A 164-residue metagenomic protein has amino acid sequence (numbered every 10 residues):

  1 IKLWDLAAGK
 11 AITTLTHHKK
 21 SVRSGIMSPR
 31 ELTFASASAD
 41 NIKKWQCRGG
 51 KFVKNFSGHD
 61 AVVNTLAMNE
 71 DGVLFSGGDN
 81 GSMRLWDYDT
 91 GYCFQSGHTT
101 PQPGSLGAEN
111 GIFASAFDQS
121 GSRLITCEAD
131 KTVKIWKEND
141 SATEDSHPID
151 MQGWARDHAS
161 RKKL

Functional and structural regions predicted by a protein language model:
I1-D5, G25, I42-Q46, L66 (+3 more regions): WD40-repeat beta-propellers
T14-H17, A37, R48, N55-G58 (+2 more regions): WD40 beta-propeller blade-start loop/N-cap
V22, V63, N69-D71, I112: Conserved positions at the start
P29-R30, N69-E70, Q119-S120: Residue-level detector of Asp-centered blade-edge/turn motifs that repeat once per structural unit in beta-propeller
A37-A39, N69, G78, E128: Structural signature of WD-repeat beta-propellers
V62, D89-L164: Terminal intrinsically disordered, low-complexity extensions flanking WD-repeat/beta-propeller proteins
